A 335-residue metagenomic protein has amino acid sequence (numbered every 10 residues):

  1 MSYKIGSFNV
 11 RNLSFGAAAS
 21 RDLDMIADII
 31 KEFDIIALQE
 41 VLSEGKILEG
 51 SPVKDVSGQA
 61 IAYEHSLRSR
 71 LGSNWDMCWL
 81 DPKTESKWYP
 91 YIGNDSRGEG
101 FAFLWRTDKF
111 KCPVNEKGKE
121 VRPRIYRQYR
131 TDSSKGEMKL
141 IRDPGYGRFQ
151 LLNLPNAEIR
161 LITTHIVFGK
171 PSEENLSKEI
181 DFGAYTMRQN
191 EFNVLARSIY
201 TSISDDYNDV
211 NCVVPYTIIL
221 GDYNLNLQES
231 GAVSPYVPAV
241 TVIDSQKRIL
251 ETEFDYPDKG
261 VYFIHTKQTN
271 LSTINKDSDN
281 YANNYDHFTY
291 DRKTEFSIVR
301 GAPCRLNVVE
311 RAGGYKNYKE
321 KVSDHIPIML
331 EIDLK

Functional and structural regions predicted by a protein language model:
M1-F101, I159, N193, V214 (+4 more regions): N-terminal, active-site-proximal structural segment of metallo-dependent hydrolase catalytic domains
M1-I5, T107-C112, T131-K135, K139-N175 (+1 more regions): Beta-strand-turn-beta hairpins that frame and shape the catalytic cleft of phosphate-ester-processing enzymes
V10, V41, I166, D222-N224: Active-site metal-binding loops of divalent metal-dependent hydrolases
S20, Y129-Q150, Q189-D206: A Trp-anchored, charged/polar loop motif used as the substrate-binding/catalytic surface of acyl/ester-handling
G45-Q59, P90, E174-E179, S230-T241: Short, flexible/disordered intra-domain loops and linkers
W79-M138: Extracytoplasmic mature domains of secreted/periplasmic and thylakoid-lumen proteins
D108-N115, K139, T201-I218, N224-K335: Metal-dependent phosphoester-hydrolase catalytic domains
G169-N193: A solvent-exposed, charged loop/short amphipathic helix patch at secondary-structure junctions
